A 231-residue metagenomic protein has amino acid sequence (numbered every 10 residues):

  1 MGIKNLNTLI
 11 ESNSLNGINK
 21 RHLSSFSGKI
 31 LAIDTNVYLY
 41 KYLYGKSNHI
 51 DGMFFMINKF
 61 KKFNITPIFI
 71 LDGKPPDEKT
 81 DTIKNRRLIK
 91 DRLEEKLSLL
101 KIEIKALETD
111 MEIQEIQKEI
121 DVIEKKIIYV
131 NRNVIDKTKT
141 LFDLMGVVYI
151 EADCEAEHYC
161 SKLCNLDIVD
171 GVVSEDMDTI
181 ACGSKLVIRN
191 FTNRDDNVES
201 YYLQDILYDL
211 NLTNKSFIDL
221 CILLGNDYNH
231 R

Functional and structural regions predicted by a protein language model:
M1-L100: Non-catalytic, usually N-terminal nucleic-acid engagement modules in DNA/RNA processing proteins
K84-R231: Extended two-metal-dependent nuclease catalytic cores across DNA- and RNA-processing enzymes
